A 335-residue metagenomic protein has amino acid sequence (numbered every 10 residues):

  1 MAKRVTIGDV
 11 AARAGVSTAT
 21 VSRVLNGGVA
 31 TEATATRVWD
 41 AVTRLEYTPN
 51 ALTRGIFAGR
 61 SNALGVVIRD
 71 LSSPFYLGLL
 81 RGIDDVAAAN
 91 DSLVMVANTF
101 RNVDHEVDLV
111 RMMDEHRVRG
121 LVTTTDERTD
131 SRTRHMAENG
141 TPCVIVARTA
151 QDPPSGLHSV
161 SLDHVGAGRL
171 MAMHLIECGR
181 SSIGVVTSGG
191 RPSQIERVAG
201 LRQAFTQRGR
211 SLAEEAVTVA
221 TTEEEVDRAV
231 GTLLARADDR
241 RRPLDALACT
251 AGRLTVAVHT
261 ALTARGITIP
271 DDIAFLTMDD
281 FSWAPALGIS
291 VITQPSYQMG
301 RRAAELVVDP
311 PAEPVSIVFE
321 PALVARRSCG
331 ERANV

Functional and structural regions predicted by a protein language model:
M1-R60, A333-N334: N-terminal helix-turn-helix DNA-binding module of bacterial transcription factors
M1-T6, T43-R81, A89-N90, F100-R101 (+1 more regions): N-terminal helix-turn-helix/winged-helix DNA-binding helices and compositionally similar short basic alpha-helical
A11, T123, A246-T250: Short beta-strand scaffold positions
T18-S22, I56-S72, H174, S182-S188: Short beta-strand segments enriched in small/hydrophobic residues
R69-G78, V96-H105, R148, S159-L170 (+4 more regions): Hinge/beta->alpha junction and helix N-cap segments in small-molecule ligand-binding domains
D85-D130, Q151: Central regulatory/effector-binding core of bacterial HTH transcription factors
R101, T123-M171, R253, D279-I289: Flexible loop/hinge segments that line or gate small-molecule binding clefts
A235-V335: Flexible loop/turn connectors
